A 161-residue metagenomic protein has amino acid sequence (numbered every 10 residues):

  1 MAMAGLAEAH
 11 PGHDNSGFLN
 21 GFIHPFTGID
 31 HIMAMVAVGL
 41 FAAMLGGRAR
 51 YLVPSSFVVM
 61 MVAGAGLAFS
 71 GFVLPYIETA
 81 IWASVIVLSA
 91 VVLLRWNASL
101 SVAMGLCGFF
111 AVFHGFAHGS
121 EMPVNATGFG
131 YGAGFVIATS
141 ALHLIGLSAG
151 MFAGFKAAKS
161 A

Functional and structural regions predicted by a protein language model:
M3-A161: Membrane metalloprotein/metal-transporter helix-bundle signature
